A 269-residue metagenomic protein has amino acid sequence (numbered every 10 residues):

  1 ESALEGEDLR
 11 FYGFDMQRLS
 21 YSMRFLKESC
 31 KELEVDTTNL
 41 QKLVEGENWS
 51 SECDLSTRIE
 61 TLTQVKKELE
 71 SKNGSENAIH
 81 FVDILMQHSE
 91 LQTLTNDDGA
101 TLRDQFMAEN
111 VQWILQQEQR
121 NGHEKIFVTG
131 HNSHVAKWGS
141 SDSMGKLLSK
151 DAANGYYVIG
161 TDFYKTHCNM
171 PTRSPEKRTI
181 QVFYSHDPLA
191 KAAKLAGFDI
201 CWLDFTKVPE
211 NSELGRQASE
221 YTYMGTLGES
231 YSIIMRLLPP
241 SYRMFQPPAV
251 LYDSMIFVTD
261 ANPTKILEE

Functional and structural regions predicted by a protein language model:
S2-L4, Q116-R120, S143-A153: Short, surface-exposed basic-aromatic patches at helix termini and helix-loop junctions that form
A3-G13, Q17-D98: Long, well-ordered, tryptophan-enriched scaffold segments
L4, L69-K72, Q92, E118-G122 (+2 more regions): Short secondary-structure junctions and interdomain/linker hinges
R10-G13, K125-T129, Y157-G160, S254-F257: Structural recognition of the beta-strand scaffold that forms the well-ordered cores of secreted hydrolase catalytic
F14-Q17, S133, F163: Active-site beta-loop-alpha junctions enriched in small/polar residues
T57-E60, H80, L102-N110, G139 (+2 more regions): Generic recognition of stable, solvent-exposed alpha-helical segments in well-folded globular domains
S75-I126, S133: Alpha/beta-hydrolase fold catalytic core
V135-E269: C-terminal regions of proteins
